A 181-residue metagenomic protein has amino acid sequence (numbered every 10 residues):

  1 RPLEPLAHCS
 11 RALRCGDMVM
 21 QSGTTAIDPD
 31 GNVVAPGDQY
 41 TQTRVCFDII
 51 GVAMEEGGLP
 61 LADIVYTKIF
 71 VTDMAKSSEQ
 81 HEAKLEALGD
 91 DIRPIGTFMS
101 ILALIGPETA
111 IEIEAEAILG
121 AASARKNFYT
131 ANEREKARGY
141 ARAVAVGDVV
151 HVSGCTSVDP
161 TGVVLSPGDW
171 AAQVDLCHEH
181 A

Functional and structural regions predicted by a protein language model:
R1-D48, V52-Y66, V71-E179: N-terminal presequence-like segments and the immediate start of the first folded domain
